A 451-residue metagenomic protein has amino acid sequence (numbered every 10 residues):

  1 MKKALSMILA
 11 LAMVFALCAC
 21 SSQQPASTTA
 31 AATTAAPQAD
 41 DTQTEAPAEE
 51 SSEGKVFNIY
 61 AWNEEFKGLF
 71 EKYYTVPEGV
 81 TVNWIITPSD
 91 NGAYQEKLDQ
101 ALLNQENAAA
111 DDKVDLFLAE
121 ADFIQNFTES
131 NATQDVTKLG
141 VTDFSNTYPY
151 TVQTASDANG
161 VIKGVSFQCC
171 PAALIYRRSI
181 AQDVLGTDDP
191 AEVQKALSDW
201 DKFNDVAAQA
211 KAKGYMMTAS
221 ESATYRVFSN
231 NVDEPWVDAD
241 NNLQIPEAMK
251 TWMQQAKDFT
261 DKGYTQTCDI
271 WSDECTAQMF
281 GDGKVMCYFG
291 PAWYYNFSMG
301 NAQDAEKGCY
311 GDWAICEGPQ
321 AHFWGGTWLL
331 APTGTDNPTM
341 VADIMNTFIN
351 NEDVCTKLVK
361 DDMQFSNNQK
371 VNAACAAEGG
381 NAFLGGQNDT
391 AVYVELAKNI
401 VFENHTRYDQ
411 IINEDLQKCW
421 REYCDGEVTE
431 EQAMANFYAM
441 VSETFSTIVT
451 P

Functional and structural regions predicted by a protein language model:
S6, C20-Q125, M340, V359 (+1 more regions): Conserved N-terminal structural module of periplasmic/extracytoplasmic solute-binding proteins
A46-E49, D115-A173, D201-N204, N231 (+3 more regions): Hinge/lid segment of periplasmic solute-binding proteins
K55, L103, K262, Q303-N367 (+1 more regions): Extracytoplasmic/periplasmic substrate-recognition and gating elements
A93-K97, A101-L103, E234-D312, A433: Extracytoplasmic ligand-binding clamshell segments of periplasmic binding protein
Q95-K113, F117, E129-S130, A181 (+5 more regions): Short helices/loops that flank or line small-molecule/ion binding pockets
G140-D143, S156-T224, W236-I270, T333-T339 (+1 more regions): Helix-loop-helix "hinge/cap" segment bordering the ligand-binding cleft or interdomain interface
G385-F445: C-terminal capping/gating helix-and-loop segments adjacent to ligand/active sites or protein-protein/ligand interfaces
